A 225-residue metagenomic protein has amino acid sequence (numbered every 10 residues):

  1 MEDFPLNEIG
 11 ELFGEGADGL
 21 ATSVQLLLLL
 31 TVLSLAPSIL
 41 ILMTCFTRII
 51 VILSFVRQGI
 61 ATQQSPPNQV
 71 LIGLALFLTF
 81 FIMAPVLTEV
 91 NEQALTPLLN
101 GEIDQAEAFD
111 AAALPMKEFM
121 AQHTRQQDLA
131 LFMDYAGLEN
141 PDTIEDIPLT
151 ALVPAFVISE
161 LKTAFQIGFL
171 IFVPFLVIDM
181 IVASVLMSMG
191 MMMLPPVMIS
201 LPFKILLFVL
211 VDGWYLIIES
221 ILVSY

Functional and structural regions predicted by a protein language model:
M1-Y225: Hydrophobic alpha-helical segments and their helix-loop boundaries in membrane and membrane-proximal proteins
